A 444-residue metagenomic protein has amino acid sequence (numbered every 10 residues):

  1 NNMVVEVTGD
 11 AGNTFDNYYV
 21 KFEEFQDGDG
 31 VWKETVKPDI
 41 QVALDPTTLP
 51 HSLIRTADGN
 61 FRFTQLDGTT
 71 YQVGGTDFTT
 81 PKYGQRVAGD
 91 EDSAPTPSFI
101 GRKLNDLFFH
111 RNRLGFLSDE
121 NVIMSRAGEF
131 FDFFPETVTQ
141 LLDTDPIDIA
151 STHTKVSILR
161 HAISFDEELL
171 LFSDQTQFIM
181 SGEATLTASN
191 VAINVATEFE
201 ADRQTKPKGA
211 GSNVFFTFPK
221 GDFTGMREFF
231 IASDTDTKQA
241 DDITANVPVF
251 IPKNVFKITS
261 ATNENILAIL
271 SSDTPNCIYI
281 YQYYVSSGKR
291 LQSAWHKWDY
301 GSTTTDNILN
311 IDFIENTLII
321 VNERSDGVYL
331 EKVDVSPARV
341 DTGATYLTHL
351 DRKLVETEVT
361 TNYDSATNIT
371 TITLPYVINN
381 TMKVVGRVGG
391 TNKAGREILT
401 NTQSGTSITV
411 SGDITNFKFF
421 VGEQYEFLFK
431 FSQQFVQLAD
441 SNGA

Functional and structural regions predicted by a protein language model:
N1-S98: Long, charge-dense tracts
V20-E23, K33-T35, S125-E129, M180 (+1 more regions): Predominantly extracellular/luminal cell-surface or secreted proteins
F25, D58, L66-G68, N112 (+3 more regions): Generic structural motif
W32, F61, L114, V122 (+8 more regions): Hydrophobic residues embedded in beta-strands of well-ordered beta-sheets
D45, G128, F435-V436: Short amphipathic alpha-helical leader/targeting segments
T64-G75, R126-E136, E167-Q175, N368-Y376: Short low-complexity stretches enriched in small and charged residues
T80-N112, S118-N265, S272-N276, Y281-N310: Beta-propeller and closely related beta-pinwheel folds
T224-A444: Beta-sheet repeat architectures centered on beta-propellers
